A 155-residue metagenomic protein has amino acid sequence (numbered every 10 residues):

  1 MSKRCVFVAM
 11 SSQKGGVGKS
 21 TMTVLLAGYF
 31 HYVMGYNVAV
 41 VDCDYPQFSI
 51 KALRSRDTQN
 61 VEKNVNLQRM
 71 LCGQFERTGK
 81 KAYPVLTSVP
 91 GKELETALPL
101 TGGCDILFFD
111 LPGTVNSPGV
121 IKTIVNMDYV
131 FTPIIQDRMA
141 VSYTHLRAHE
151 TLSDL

Functional and structural regions predicted by a protein language model:
S2-F30: Walker A (P-loop) phosphate-binding motif
S11-V17, Y32-F108, T114: P-loop/Walker-type NTP enzyme "switch/lid" segment
V24, G28-Y32, S55, V125: Short, well-ordered alpha-helices that flank and scaffold nucleotide-derived cofactor binding pockets
P112-G113, I135: Short glycine-/small-residue-rich Rossmann-like dinucleotide-binding loops
G113-I121: Switch II of P-loop NTPase G domains
V120-D137: Inter-motif core of Ras-like GTPase G domains
M139-Y143: Short, charged, surface-exposed secondary-structure boundary motifs
H145-L155: Single conserved hydrophobic/aromatic residue that forms the stacking wall/gate of nucleotide- or nucleobase-binding
